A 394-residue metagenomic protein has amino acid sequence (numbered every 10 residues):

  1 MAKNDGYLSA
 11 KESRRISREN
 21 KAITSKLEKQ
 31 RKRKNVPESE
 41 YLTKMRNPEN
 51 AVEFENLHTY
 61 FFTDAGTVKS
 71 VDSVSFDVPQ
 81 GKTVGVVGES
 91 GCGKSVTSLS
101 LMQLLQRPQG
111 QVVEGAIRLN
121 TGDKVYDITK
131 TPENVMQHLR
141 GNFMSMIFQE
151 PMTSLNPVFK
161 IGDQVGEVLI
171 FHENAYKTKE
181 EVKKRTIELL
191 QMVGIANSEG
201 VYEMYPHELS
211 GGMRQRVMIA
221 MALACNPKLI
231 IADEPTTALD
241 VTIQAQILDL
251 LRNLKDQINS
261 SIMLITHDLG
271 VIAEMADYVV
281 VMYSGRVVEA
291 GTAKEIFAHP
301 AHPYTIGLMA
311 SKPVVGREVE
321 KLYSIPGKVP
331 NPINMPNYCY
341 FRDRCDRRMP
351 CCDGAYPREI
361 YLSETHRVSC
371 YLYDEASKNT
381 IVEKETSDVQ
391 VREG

Functional and structural regions predicted by a protein language model:
M1-Y60, I360-G394: ABC-family P-loop ATPase nucleotide-binding domain
K44-N50, V125, E199, T292-G394: Short catalytic/signature loops enriched in Gly
D123-S145, F171, E295-P300, P330-P336: ABC ATPase NBD coupling module
M204-L209, M213: Conserved ABC ATPase signature
A224-K228: A short, proline-enriched helix->beta-strand linker immediately N-terminal to the Walker B motif in ABC-type P-loop
I231-P235, L239-E320: P-loop NTP-binding/switch modules centered on Walker-like glycine-rich loops
